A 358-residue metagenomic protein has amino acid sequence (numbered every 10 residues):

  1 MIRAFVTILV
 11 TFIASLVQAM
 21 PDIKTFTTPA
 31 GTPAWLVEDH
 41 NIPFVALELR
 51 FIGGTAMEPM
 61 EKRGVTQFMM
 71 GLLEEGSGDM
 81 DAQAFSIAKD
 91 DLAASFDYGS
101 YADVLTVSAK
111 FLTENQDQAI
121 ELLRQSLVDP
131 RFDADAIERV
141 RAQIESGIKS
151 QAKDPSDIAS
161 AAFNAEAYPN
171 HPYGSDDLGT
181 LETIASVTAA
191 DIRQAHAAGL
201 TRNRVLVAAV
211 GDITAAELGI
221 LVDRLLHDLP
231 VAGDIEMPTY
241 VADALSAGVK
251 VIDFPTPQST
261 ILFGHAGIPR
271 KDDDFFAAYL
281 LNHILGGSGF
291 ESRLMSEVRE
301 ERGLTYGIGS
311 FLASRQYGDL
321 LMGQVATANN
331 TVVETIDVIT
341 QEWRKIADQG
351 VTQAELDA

Functional and structural regions predicted by a protein language model:
A4-S15: Bacterial N-terminal signal peptides
V10, A84-D234, V251, E301-R302 (+1 more regions): Charge-rich, well-structured scaffold segments of protease-associated domains
Q18-P43: N- or domain-start disorder-to-order transition segments that initiate the globular core
M20-I23, E48-K110, K153, S288-L304: M16/MPP (pitrilysin/insulinase) zinc-metallopeptidase core fold and M16-derived inactive scaffolds
W35-L36, P43-A46, A56-P59, K271-D272: Short, solvent-exposed loop/turn elements at domain surfaces
D39, E48-R50, D234-E291: His/Glu-based metal-binding/catalytic segments typifying zinc-dependent metallopeptidases
H40-I42, Y101, T201, T256-P257: Short strand-connecting beta-turns/loops that link adjacent beta-strands
